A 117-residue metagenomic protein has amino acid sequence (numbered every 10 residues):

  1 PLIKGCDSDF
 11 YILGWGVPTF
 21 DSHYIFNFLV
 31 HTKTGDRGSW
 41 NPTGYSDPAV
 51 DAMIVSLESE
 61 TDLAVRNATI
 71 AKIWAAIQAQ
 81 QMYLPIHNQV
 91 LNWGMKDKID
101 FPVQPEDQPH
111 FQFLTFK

Functional and structural regions predicted by a protein language model:
P1-T34, T69-I70, P85: Periplasmic binding protein-like
L2-D7, N27-S59, N88-K117: Short, solvent-exposed loop/beta-turn-alpha elements that line the ligand-binding surface or hinge of extracytoplasmic
Y11, S22, S46-M53, R66-I73: Stable alpha-helical elements in mature extracytoplasmic
L13-W15, E60-D97: Bilobed periplasmic-binding protein-like "clamshell/Venus-flytrap" ligand-binding domains
